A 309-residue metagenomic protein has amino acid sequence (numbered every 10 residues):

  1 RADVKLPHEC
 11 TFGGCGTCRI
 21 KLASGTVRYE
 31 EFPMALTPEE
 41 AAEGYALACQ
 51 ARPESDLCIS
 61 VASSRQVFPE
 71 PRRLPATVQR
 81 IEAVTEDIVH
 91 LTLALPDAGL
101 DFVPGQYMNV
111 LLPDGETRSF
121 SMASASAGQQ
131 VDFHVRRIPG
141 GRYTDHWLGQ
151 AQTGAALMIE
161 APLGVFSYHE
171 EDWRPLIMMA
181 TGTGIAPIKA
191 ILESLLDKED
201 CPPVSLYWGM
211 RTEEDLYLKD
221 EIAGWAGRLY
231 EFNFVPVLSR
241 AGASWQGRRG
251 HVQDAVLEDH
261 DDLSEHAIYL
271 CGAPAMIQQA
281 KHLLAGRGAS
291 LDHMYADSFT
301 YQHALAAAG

Functional and structural regions predicted by a protein language model:
R1-A51, L57, P203-G309: Reductase modules of NAD(P)H-dependent flavoproteins
A23-T26, A62-S64, P113, P162: Short, surface-exposed secondary-structure boundary micro-motifs
Y45-P69, A155-L157: Short, structured interface segments
L57, V67-P69, E116-A123, G164-E171: Short, Lys/Arg- and Gly-enriched loop/turn segments at beta-strand edges
E70-A156, M210-T212, S239-R240: Ferredoxin-reductase
A155-F166, D254-A255: Helix-loop module immediately N-terminal to the HCX5R catalytic loop in PTP-like cysteine phosphatase domains
K189-D197: Histidine-anchored nucleotide/phosphate-binding helix
